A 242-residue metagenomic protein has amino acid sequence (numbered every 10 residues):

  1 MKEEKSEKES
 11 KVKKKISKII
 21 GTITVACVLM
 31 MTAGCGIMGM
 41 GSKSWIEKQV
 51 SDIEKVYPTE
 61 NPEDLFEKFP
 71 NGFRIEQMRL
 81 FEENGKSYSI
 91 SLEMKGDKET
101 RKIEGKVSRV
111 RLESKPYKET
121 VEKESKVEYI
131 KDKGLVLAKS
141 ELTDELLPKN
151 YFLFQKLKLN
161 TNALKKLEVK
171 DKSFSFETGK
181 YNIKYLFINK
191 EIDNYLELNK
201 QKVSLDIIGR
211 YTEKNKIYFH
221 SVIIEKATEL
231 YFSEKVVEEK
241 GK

Functional and structural regions predicted by a protein language model:
K2-E4, V12-M40: Sec-dependent N-terminal signal peptides of Gram-positive bacterial secreted proteins and lipoproteins
M31-E82: N-terminal leader/targeting segments and the immediate start of mature chains
E76-F81, V110, K184-I192: Generic short beta-strand segments
I90-K98, L205-T212: Extended lipid/amphipathic-ligand handling interfaces
E93-P148: An acidic-aromatic
E128-E177: Flexible, processing/modification-adjacent segments and terminal tails in exported/periplasmic/extracellular proteins
L159-Y211: Extended beta-strand-rich segments in extracellular/periplasmic secretory proteins, especially within noncatalytic
Q201-K242: Acidic, serine/threonine-rich low-complexity disordered tracts
